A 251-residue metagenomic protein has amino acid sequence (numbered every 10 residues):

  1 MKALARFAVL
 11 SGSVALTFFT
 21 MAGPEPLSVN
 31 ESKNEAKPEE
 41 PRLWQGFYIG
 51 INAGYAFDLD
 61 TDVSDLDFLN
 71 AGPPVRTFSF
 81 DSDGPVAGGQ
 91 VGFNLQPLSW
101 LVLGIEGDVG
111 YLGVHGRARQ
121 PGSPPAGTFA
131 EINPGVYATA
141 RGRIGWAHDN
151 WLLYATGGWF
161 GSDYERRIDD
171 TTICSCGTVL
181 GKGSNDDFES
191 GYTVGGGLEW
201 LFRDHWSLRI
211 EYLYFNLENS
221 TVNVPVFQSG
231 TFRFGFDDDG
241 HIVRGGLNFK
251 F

Functional and structural regions predicted by a protein language model:
K2-F251: Gram-negative outer-membrane beta-barrel domains
